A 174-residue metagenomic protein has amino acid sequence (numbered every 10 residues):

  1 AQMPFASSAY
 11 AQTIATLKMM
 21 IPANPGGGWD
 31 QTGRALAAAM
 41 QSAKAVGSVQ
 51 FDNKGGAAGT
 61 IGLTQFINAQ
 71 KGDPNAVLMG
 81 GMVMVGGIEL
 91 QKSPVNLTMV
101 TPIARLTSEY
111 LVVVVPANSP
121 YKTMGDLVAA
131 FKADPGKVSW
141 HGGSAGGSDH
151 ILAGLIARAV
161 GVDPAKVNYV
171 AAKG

Functional and structural regions predicted by a protein language model:
A1-M3: N-terminal export leaders
F5-M99, K137, A159-G174: N-terminal (or domain-start) structured segment
I21-P22, V115-P116, P135-G146, A171: Short beta-strand->loop
W29-D30, G56-G59, A104-L106, P120 (+3 more regions): Solvent-exposed, acidic/flexible segments
G33, A37, L63, M124 (+2 more regions): Extracytoplasmic/secreted envelope proteins and their assembly/folding machinery, especially bacterial periplasmic
G81-V83, S119, S144-G146: Short, flexible active-site-adjacent loop segments at beta-strand->alpha-helix junctions, enriched in small/polar
V85-K92, L106-P120, G154-A159: Periplasmic solute-binding protein
T101-W140: A conserved helix-loop-strand patch within extracytoplasmic ligand-binding domains of the periplasmic binding
